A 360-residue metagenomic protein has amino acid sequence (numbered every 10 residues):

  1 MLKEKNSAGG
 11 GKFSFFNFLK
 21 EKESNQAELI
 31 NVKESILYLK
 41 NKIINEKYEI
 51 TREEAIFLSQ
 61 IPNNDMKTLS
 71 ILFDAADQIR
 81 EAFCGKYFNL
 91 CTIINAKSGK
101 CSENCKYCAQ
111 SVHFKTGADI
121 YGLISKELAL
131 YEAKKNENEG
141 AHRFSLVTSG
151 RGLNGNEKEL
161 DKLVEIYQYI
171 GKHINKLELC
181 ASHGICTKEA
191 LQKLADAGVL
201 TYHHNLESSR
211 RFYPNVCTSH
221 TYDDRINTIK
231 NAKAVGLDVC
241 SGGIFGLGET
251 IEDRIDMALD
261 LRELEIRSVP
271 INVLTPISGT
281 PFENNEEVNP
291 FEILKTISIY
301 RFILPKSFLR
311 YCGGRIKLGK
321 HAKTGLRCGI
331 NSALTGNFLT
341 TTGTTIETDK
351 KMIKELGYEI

Functional and structural regions predicted by a protein language model:
M1-N64, R262-I360: Auxiliary Fe-S-binding modules of radical SAM enzymes
Y48-N89: An N-cap/entry alpha-helix motif that binds or orients negatively charged groups
L72-F114, Y121, K126-S145: N-terminal pre-triad scaffold of radical SAM enzymes
A76, C105, H204, A232 (+3 more regions): Conserved, mostly hydrophobic/aromatic
H113-Y131, N136-I229, D238-G242, R267-N272: Core AdoMet radical
E137-N138, A195, K233, R262 (+1 more regions): Non-catalytic positions within long, well-ordered alpha-helices that form the structural scaffold/packing of enzyme
F144, R151-N154, T228-E252, I271-E286 (+1 more regions): Conserved strand-turn element in the central/C-terminal portion of the radical SAM core barrel that lines
C186-L194, G248-D260, I316-C328: Catalytic cores of alpha/beta
